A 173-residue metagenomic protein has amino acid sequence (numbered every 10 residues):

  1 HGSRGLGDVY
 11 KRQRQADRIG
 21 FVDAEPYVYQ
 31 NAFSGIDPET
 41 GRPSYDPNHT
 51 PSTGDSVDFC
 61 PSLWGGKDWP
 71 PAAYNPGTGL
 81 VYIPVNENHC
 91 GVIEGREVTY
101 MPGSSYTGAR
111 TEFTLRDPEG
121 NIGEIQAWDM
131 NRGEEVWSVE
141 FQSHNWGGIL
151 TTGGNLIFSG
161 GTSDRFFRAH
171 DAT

Functional and structural regions predicted by a protein language model:
H1-Q13: Single conserved hydrophobic/aromatic residue that forms the stacking wall/gate of nucleotide- or nucleobase-binding
R4, D68-Y74, T78-V85, N145-F166: Repeat-blade elements of multi-bladed beta-propeller folds
K11-R12, P84-V85, V92-R96: Short, solvent-exposed loop/turn and secondary-structure capping segments
Q13-A16, G79, G133: Short coil/turn linkers that define WD40 beta-propeller blade boundaries
I19-D23, N88-H89: Terminal amphipathic helices with adjacent charged low-complexity linkers/tails
A24-P71, Y100-R110, L115, E119-I122 (+1 more regions): Extracytoplasmic beta-rich repeat domains
M130-N131, A172-T173: Short loop/turn segments that connect beta-strands within beta-propeller blades
